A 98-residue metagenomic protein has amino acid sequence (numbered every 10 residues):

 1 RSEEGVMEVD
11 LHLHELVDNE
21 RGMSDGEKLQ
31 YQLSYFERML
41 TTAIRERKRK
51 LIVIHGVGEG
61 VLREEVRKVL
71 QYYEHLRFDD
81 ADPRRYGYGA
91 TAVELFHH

Functional and structural regions predicted by a protein language model:
R1-I52, V57-H98: Long, charged, low-complexity intrinsically disordered regions
